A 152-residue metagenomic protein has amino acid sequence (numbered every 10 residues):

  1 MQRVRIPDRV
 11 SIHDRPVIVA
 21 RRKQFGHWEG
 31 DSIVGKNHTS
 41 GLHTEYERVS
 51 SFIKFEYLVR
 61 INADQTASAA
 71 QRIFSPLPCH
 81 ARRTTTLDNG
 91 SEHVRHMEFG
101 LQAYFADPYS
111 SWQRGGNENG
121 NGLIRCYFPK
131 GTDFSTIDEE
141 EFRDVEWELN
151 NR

Functional and structural regions predicted by a protein language model:
M1-L42: Mobile-element integrase/transposase regions, centering on the N-terminal DNA-binding/Zn-coordinating module
D31, E45, S51, A70 (+4 more regions): Mobile genetic element proteins and their domesticated derivatives, centered on retroelements and DNA transposons
D31, H80-H93, Y109: Acidic/histidine-rich, metal-coordinating catalytic segments
V34-H38, F55-H80: Active-site beta-loop-alpha junctions of metal-dependent nucleic acid enzymes, especially the RNase H-like/DDE
S40, R48-I53: Coil-to-beta-strand transition motifs
S40, V94-E98: Short, well-ordered secondary-structure micro-motifs
S51-E56, F105, K130: Short small-residue beta-strand/loop micro-motif enriched in glycine and branched aliphatics
G90, E98, Q102-A103, Y109-S110 (+1 more regions): Charged alpha-helix within mobile-element recombinases
